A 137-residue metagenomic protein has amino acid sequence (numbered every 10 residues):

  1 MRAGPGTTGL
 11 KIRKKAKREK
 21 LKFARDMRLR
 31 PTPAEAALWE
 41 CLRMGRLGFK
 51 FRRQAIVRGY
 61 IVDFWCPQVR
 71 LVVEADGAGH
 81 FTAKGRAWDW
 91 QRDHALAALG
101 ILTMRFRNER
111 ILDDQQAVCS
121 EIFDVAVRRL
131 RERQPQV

Functional and structural regions predicted by a protein language model:
M1-F49, A98, V127-V137: Solvent-exposed, charged helical/coil patches that constitute nucleic-acid or partner-interaction surfaces
M27-P31, A36-A37, R53-R128: Basic, amphipathic alpha-helical patches used to engage nucleic acids or provide basic targeting signals, exemplified
